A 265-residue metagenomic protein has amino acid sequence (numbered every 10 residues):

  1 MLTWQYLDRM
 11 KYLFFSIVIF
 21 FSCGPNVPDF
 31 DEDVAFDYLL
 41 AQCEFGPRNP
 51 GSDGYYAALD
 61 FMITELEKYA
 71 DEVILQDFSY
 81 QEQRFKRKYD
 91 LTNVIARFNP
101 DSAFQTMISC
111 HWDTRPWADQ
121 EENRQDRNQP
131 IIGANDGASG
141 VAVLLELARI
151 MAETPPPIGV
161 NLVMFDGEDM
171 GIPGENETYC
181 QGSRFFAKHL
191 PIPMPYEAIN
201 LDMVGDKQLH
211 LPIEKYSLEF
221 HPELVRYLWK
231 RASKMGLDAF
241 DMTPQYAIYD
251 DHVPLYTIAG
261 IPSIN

Functional and structural regions predicted by a protein language model:
Y12-F21: Sec-dependent N-terminal signal peptides
G24-L59, Y69: N-terminal capping segment at the start of a domain
D33, D37-L39, I63, A198-N200 (+2 more regions): Active-site-adjacent mobile loop/cap segments within catalytic or ligand-binding domains
L39, Q81-A96, E168, P173-Q181: Charged, often glycine-rich, active-site loop that binds/positions anionic groups
P47-D101: A non-catalytic alpha/beta surface segment that caps or lines the substrate-entry region of metallo-dependent hydrolase
N49-P50, S79-Q81, P100-S102, W112-P116 (+3 more regions): Solvent-exposed loop/turn segments at secondary-structure junctions within structured extracellular/periplasmic domains
N128-E223, Y227, A247, D251-H252: Acidic/histidine-rich catalytic neighborhood of metal-dependent amide-processing enzymes
